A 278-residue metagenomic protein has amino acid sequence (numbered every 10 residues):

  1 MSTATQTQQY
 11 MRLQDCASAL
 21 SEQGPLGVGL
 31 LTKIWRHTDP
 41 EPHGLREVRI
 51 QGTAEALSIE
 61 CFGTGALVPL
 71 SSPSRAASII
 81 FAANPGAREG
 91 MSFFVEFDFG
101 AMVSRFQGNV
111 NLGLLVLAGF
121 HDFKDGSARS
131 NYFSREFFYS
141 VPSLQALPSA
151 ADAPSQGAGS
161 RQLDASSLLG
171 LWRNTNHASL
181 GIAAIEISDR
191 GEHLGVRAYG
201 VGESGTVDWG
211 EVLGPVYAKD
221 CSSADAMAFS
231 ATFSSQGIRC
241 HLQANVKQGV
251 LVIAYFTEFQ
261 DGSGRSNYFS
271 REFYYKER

Functional and structural regions predicted by a protein language model:
M1-H43, A56-S58, L112-L180, H193-G195 (+2 more regions): Amphipathic/hydrophobic helical signal segments and adjacent flexible N-terminal regions that mediate secretion
G29, R36-R105, S166, R173-R239: Central antiparallel beta-sheet cores of small beta-barrel/beta-sandwich binding domains
R105-N109, H241-N245: Exposed beta-sheet edge/beta-hairpin loop segments within beta-rich domains
